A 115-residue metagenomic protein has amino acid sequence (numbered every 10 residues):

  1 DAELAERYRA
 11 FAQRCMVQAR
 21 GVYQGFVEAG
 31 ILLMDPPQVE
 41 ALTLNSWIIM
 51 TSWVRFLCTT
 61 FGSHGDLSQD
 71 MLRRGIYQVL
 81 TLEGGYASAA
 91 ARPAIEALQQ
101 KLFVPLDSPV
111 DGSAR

Functional and structural regions predicted by a protein language model:
E3-A29, E40-R55, R73-T81: Amphipathic alpha-helical packing segments from all-alpha helical-bundle domains
L4, D35-V39, H64-S68, L72: Residue-level recognition of alpha-helical structural elements
R55-R115: C-terminal peripheral helix-coil segments that are non-catalytic and often amphipathic
